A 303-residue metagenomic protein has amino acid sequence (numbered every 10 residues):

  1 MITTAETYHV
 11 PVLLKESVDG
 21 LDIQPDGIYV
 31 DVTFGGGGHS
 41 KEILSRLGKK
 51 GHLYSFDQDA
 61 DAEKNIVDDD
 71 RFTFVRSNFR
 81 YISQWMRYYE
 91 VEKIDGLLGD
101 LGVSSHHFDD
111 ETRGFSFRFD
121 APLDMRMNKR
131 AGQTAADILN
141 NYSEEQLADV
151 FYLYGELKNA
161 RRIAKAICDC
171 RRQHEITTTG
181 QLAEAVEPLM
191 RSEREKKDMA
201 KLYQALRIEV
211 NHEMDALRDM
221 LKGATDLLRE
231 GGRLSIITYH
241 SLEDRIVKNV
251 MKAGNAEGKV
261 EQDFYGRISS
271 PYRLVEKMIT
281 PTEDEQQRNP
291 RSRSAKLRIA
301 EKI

Functional and structural regions predicted by a protein language model:
M1-I303: S-adenosyl-L-methionine-dependent methyltransferase catalytic core, i.e., the SAM/SAH-binding region
